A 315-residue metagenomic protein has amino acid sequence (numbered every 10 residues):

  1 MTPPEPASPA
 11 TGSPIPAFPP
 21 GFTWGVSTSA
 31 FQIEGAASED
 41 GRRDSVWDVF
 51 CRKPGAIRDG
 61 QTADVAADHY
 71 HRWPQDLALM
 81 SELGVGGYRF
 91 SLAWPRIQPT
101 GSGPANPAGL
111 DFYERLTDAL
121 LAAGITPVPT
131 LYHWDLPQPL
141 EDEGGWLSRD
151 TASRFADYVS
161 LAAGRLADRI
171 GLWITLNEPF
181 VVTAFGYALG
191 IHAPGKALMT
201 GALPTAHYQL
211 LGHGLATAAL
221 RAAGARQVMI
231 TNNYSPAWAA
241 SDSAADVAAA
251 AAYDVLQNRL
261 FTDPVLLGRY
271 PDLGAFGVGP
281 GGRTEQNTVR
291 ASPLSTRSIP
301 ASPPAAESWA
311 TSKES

Functional and structural regions predicted by a protein language model:
T2-L77, S81-G86, I97-S315: Non-catalytic scaffold segments within catalytic domains of secreted glycoside hydrolases
A93-P95: Short strand-loop junctions, especially beta-strand C-caps/beta-turns that link beta-sheets to coils or alpha-helices
